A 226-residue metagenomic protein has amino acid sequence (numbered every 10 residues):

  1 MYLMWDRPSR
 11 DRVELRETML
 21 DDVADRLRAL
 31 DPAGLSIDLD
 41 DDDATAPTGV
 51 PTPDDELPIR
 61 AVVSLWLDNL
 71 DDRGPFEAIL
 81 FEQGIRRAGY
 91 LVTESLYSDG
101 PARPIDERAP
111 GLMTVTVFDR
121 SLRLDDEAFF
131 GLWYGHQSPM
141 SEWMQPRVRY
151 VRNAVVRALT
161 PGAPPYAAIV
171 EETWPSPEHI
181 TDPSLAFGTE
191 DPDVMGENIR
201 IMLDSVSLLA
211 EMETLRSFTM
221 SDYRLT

Functional and structural regions predicted by a protein language model:
M1-T226: Macromolecular interaction modules
